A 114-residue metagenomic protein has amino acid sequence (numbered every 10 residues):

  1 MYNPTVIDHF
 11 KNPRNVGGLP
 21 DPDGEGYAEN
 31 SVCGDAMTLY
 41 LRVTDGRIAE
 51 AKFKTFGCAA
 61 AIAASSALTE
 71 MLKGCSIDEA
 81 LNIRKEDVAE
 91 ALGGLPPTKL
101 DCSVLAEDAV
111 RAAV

Functional and structural regions predicted by a protein language model:
Y2-P20, E25-Y27, T44, A49 (+2 more regions): C-terminal binding/interaction regions
V32-A36, G94-L95: Active-site cofactor/cluster-binding pocket
C33, T55-A64, C102: Short, thiol/selenol-centered motifs that function as redox-active sites or metal-ligating centers
D35-G46: Short beta-strand elements
V43, F53-T55: Hydrophobic residues in beta-strands and at strand termini
R47-K52, I62: Short small-residue beta-strand/loop micro-motif enriched in glycine and branched aliphatics
A60-C75: Alpha-helical support elements that line or immediately flank enzyme active sites and cofactor-binding pockets
